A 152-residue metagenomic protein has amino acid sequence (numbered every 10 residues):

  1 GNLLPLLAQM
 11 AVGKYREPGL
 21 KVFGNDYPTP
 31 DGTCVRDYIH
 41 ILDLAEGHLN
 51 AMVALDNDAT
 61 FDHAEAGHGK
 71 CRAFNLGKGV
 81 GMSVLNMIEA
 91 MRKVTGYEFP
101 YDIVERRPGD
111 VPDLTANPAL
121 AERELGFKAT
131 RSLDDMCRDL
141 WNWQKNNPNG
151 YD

Functional and structural regions predicted by a protein language model:
G1-L3: SDR active-site lid
L6-D152: C-terminal substrate-binding subdomain of Rossmann-fold SDR/epimerase-dehydratase oxidoreductases
